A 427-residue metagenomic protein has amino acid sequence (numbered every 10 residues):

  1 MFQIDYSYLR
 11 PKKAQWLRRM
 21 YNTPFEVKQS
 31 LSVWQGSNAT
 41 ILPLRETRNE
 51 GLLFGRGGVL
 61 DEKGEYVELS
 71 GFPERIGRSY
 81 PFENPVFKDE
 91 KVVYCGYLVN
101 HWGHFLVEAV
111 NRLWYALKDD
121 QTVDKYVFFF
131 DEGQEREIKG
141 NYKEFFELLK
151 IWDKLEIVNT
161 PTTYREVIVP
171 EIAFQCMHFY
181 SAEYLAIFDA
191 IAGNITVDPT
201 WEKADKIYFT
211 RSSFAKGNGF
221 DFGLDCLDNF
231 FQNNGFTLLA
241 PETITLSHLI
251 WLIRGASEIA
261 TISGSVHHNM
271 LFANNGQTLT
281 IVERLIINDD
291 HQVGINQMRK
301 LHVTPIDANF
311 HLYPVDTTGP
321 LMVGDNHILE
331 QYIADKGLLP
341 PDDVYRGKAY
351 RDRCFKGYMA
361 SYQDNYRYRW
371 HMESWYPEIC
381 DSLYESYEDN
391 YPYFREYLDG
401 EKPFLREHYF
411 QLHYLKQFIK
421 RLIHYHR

Functional and structural regions predicted by a protein language model:
M1-L415, L422: The feature primarily captures lumenal catalytic ectodomains of type II secretory-pathway glycosyltransferases
K420-R427: Low-complexity, charge- and small-residue-enriched intrinsically disordered regions
